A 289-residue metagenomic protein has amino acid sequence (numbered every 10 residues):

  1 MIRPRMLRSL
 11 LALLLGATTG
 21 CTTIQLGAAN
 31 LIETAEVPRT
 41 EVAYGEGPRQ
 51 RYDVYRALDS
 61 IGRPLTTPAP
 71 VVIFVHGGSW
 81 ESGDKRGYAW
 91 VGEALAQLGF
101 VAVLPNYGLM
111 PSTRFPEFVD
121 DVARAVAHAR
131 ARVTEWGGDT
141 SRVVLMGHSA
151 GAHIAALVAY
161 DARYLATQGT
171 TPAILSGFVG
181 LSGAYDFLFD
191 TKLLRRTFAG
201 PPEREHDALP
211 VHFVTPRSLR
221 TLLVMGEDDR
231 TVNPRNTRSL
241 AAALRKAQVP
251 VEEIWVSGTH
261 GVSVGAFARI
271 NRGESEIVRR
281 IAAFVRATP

Functional and structural regions predicted by a protein language model:
T22-P64: N-terminal cap/lid segment of alpha/beta-hydrolase-fold proteins
G47, G183-F213, L219: Mobile cap/lid helix-loop segments that gate and shape the active-site cleft of serine hydrolases
T66-G78: Short beta-strand element of the alpha/beta-hydrolase
R86-L104: Short amphipathic alpha-helix adjacent to the substrate-entry channel of hydrolases
T113-V133: Alpha/beta-hydrolase active-site loop
A127-L193, E205-H206: Primarily recognizes the serine-hydrolase "nucleophile elbow" in alpha/beta-hydrolase and SGNH/GDSL folds
R217, L223-M225, D229: Short beta-strand/loop motif that positions the catalytic acidic residue of the alpha/beta-hydrolase fold
R238, R245-P289: C-terminal catalytic histidine-bearing segment of alpha/beta-hydrolase fold enzymes
